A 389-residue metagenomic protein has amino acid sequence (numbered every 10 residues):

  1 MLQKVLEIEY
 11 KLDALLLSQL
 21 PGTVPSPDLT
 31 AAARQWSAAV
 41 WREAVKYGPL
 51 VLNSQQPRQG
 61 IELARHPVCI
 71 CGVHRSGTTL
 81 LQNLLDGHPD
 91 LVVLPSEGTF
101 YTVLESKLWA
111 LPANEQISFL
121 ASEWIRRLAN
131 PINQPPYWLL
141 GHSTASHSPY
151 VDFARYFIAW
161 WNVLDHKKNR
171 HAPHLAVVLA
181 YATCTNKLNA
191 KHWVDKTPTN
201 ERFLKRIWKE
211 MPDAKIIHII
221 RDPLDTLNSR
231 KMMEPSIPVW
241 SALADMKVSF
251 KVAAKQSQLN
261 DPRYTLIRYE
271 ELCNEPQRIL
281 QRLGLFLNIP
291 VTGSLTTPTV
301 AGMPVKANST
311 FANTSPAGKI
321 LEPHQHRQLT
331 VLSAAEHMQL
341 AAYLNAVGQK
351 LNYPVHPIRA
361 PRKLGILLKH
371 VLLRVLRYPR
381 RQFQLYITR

Functional and structural regions predicted by a protein language model:
M1-V68, H74, A254-Q258, L285-R389: PAPS-dependent sulfotransferases, especially Golgi type II membrane carbohydrate sulfotransferases
G72-H74, E97-G98, T197, A301: Short, solvent-exposed turn/loop segments enriched in Gly/Ser/Thr/Pro and often Arg
H74, N83-L84, P95-E97, H218-R221: Glycine-rich, histidine-containing beta strand-loop boundary motifs that form or position
T79-L91: A conserved segment at the C-terminal end of the G1
V92-P95, T265: Conserved catalytic segments around the Walker B and adjacent sensor/switch elements of P-loop NTPase domains
P95, E105, L227-K231, L344: Short, flexible helix/strand-to-coil boundary loops that buttress conserved ligand/catalytic motifs in alpha/beta
S96-W193: PAPS-dependent sulfation machinery
R155-L295, P304-A317, R377: PAPS-dependent sulfotransferase catalytic domain
